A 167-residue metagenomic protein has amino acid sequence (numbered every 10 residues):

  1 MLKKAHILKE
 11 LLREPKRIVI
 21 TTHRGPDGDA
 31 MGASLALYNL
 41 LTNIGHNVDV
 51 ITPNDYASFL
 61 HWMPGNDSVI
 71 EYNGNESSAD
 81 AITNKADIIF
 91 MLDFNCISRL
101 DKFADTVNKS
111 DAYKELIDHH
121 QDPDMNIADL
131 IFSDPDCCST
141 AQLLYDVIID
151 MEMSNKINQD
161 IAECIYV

Functional and structural regions predicted by a protein language model:
M1-V167: Replace "Mg2+/Mn2+-dependent" with "divalent metal-dependent
